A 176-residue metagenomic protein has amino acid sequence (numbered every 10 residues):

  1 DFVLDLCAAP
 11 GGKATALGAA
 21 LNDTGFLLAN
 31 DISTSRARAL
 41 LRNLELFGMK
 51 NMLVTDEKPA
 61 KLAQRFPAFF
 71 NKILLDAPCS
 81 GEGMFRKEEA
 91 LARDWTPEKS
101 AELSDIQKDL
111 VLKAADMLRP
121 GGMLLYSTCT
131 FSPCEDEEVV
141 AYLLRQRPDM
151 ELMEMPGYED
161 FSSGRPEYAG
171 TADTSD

Functional and structural regions predicted by a protein language model:
D1-D176: S-adenosylmethionine
